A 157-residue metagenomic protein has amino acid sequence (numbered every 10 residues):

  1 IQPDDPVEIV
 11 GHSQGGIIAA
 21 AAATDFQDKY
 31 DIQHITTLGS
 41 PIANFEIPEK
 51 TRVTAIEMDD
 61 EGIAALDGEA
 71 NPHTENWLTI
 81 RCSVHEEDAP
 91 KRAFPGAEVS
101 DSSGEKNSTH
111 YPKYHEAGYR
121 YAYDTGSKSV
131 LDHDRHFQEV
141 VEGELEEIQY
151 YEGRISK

Functional and structural regions predicted by a protein language model:
I1-D4: Helix-loop module immediately N-terminal to the HCX5R catalytic loop in PTP-like cysteine phosphatase domains
P6-E8, H34: Structural motif
V10-A19: Gly/Ala-rich beta-loop-alpha elbow adjacent to hydrolase catalytic centers
A19-A20, I47: Short glycine-/acidic-enriched loop or helix-start segments at secondary-structure transitions that form or flank
A21-D25: Active-site signature of alpha/beta-hydrolase-fold catalytic machinery across serine- and Asp/Cys-nucleophile hydrolases
Q27-K157: Lipolytic serine-hydrolase domain surface
